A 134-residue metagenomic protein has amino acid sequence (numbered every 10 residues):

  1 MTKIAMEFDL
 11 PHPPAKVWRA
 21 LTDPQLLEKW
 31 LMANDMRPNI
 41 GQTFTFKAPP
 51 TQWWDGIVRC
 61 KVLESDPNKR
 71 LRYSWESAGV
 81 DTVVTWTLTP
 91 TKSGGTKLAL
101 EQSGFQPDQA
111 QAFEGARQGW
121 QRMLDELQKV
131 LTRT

Functional and structural regions predicted by a protein language model:
M1-M36: Hydrophobic ligand-binding cavity/cleft-lining segments
T2-I4, Q42, T96: Small-molecule pocket liners
A5, M32, P50, D108-Q111 (+1 more regions): Conserved short-loop catalytic and cofactor-binding motifs
V17, L27, F44-F46, V62 (+4 more regions): Hydrophobic pocket/interface hotspot
A20, K29, D55-G56, D81 (+1 more regions): Alpha-helix N-cap/helix-start motif
D35-M36, T43, T51-S93, A99 (+1 more regions): Hydrophobic-ligand binding "helix-grip"
S103-T134: A conserved amphipathic terminal alpha-helix motif
